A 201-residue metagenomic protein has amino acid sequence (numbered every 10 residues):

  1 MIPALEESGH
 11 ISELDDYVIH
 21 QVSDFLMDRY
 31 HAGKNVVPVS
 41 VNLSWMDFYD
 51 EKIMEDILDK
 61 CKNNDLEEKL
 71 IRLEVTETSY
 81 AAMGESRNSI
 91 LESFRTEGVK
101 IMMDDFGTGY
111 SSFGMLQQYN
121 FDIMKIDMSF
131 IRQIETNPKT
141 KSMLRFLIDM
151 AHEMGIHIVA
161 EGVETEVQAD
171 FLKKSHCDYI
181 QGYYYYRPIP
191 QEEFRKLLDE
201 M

Functional and structural regions predicted by a protein language model:
I2-L66, E92, T108, F113: Bacterial c-di-GMP phosphodiesterase EAL domain
P3, H20, D24, D28 (+8 more regions): Replace "anionic and nucleotidyl ligands
A4-S8, N88, N137-K141: Short, conserved loop/turn and helix-capping segments at secondary-structure boundaries that abut family-defining
S44-E51, L70-E85, E97-M201: EAL-family c-di-GMP phosphodiesterase catalytic domain
